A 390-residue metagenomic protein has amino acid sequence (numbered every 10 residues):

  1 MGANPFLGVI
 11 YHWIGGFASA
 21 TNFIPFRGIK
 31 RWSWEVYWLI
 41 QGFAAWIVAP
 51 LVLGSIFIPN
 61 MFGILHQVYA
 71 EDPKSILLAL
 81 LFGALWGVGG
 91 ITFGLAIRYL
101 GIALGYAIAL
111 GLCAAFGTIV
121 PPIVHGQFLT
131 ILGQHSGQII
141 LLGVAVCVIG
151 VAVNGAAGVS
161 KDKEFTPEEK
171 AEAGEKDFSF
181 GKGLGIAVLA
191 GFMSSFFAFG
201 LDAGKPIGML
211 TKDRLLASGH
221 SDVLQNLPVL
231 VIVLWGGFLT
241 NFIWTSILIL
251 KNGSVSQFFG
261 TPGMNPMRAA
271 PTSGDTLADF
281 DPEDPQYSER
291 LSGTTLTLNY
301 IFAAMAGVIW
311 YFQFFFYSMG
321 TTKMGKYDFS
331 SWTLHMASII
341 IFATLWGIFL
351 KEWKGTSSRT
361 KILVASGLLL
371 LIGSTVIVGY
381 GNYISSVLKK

Functional and structural regions predicted by a protein language model:
M1-K390: Polytopic alpha-helical membrane proteins, predominantly small-molecule transporters/carriers
